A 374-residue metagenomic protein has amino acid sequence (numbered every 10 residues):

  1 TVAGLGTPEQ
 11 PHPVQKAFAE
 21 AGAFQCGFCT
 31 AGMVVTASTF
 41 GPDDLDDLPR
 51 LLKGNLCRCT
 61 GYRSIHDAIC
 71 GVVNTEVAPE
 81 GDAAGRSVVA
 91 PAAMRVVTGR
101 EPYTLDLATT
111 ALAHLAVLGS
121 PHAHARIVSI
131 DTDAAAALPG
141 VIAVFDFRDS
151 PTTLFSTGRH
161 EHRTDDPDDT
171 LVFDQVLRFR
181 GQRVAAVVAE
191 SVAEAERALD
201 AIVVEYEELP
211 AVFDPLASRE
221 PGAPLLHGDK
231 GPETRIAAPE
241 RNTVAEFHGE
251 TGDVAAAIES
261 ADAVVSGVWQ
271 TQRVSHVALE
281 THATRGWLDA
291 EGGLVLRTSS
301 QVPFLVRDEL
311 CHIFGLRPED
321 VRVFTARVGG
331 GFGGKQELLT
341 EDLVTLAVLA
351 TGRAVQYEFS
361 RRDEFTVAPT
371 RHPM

Functional and structural regions predicted by a protein language model:
T1-G27, T152, P167, E194-P221 (+7 more regions): Gly/Pro-rich active-site capping loops and adjacent beta-alpha segments that organize cofactor/substrate pockets
T1-G81: Signature of N-terminal electron-transfer/Fe-S-associated modules in redox systems
F18-A21, L51, V89, L107-A111 (+8 more regions): Solvent-exposed alpha-helices and their adjacent loops that cap or buttress functional pockets in soluble metabolic
M33, V117-R148, A185-Y206, A283-R353: Alpha-helical support elements that line or immediately flank enzyme active sites and cofactor-binding pockets
A37-G41, R63, C70-G71, L154-R159 (+4 more regions): Short acidic, glycine/serine/threonine-rich loops at helix termini
I69-C70, T164-E194, F332-M374: Glycine-rich and small/hydrophobic secondary-structure elements
V73-P239, V264: Flexible, low-hydrophobicity surface segments
G252-F314, F365-A368, P373: Conserved beta-alpha junction segments in alpha/beta enzyme cores
